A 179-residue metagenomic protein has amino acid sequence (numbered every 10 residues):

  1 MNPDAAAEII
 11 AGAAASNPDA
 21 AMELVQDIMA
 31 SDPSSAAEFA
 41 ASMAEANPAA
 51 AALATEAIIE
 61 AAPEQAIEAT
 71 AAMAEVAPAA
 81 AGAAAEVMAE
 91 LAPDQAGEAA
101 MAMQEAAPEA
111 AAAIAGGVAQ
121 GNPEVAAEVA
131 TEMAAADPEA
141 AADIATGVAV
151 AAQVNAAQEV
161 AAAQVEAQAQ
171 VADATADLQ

Functional and structural regions predicted by a protein language model:
M1-Q179: General marker for long, soluble alpha-helical cores
